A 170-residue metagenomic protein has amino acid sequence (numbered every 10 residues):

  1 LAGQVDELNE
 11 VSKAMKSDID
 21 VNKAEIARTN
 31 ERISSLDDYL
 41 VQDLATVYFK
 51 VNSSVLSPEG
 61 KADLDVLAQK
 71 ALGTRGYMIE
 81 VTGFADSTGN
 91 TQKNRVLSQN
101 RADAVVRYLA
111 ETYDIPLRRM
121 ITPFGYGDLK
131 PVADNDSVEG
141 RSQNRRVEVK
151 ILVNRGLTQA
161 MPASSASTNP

Functional and structural regions predicted by a protein language model:
L1-M78, I115, V153-P170: Periplasmic peptidoglycan-binding/tethering modules of Gram-negative envelope proteins
S57-K61, F84-P170: Periplasmic OmpA-like peptidoglycan-binding domain that tethers envelope proteins to the cell wall
